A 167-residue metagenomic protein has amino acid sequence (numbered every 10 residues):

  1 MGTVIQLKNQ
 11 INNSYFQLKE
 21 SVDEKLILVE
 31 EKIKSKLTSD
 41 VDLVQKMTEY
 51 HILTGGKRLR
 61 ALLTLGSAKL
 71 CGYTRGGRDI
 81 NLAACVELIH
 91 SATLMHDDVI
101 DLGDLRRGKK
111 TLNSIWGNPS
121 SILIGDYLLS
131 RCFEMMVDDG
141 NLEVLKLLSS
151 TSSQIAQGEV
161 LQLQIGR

Functional and structural regions predicted by a protein language model:
M1-I89, M95, V99-S114, S150 (+1 more regions): Conserved N-terminal diphosphate/IPP-binding helix and adjacent helical/loop segment of trans-prenyltransferase domains
L26, S121-G125, S149: Amphipathic, non-transmembrane alpha-helical scaffold segments
L59-R60, I124, V144-L147: Residue-level detector of well-ordered alpha-helical segments, enriched for hydrophobic/aromatic packing positions
L63, C132, G158: Residue-level signal for inorganic ion chemistry
R106-L128: Divalent-cation-assisted or electrostatically stabilized phosphate/pyrophosphate-binding catalytic cores
L129-M135, S152: Histidine- and acidic-residue-rich, metal-dependent catalytic cores
D138-R167: Carboxylate- and glycine-rich phosphate/diphosphate-binding segment that chelates Mg2+/Mn2+
